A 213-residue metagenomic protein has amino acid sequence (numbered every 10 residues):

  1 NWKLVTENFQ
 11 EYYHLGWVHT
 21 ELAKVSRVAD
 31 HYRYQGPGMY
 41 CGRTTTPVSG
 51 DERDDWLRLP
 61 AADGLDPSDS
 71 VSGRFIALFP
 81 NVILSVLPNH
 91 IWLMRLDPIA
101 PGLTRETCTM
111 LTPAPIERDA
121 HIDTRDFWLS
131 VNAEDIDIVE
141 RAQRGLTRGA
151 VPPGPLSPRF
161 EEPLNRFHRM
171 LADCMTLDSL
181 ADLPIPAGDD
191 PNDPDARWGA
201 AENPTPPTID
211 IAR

Functional and structural regions predicted by a protein language model:
N1-R213: C-terminal catalytic domain of Rieske-type non-heme iron oxygenases
